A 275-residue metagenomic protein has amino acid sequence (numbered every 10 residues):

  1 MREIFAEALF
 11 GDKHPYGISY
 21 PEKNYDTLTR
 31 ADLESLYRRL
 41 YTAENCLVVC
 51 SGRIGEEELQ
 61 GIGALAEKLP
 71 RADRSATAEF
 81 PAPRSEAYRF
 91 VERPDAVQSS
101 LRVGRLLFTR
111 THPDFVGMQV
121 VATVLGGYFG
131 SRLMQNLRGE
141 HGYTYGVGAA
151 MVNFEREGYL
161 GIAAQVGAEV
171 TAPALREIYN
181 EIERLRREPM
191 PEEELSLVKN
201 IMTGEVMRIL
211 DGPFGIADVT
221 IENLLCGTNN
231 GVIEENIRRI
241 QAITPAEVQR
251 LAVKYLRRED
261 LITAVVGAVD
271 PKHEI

Functional and structural regions predicted by a protein language model:
M1-R74, F108-T109, G139-I275: Charge-rich, well-structured scaffold segments of protease-associated domains
A6-E7, R74-S131: His/Glu-based metal-binding/catalytic segments typifying zinc-dependent metallopeptidases
V124-Y143, F154: M16/MPP (pitrilysin/insulinase) zinc-metallopeptidase core fold and M16-derived inactive scaffolds
